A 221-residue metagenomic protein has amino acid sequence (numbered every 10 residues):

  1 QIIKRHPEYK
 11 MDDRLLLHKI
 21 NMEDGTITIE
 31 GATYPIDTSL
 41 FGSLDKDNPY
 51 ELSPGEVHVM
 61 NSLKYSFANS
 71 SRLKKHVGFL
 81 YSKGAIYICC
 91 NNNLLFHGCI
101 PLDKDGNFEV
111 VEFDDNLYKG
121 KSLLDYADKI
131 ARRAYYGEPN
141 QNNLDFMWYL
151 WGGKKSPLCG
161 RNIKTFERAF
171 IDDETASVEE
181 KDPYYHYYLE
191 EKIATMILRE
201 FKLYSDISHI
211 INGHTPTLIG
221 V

Functional and structural regions predicted by a protein language model:
Q1-V221: Feature recognizes metal-dependent phosphohydrolase scaffolds
